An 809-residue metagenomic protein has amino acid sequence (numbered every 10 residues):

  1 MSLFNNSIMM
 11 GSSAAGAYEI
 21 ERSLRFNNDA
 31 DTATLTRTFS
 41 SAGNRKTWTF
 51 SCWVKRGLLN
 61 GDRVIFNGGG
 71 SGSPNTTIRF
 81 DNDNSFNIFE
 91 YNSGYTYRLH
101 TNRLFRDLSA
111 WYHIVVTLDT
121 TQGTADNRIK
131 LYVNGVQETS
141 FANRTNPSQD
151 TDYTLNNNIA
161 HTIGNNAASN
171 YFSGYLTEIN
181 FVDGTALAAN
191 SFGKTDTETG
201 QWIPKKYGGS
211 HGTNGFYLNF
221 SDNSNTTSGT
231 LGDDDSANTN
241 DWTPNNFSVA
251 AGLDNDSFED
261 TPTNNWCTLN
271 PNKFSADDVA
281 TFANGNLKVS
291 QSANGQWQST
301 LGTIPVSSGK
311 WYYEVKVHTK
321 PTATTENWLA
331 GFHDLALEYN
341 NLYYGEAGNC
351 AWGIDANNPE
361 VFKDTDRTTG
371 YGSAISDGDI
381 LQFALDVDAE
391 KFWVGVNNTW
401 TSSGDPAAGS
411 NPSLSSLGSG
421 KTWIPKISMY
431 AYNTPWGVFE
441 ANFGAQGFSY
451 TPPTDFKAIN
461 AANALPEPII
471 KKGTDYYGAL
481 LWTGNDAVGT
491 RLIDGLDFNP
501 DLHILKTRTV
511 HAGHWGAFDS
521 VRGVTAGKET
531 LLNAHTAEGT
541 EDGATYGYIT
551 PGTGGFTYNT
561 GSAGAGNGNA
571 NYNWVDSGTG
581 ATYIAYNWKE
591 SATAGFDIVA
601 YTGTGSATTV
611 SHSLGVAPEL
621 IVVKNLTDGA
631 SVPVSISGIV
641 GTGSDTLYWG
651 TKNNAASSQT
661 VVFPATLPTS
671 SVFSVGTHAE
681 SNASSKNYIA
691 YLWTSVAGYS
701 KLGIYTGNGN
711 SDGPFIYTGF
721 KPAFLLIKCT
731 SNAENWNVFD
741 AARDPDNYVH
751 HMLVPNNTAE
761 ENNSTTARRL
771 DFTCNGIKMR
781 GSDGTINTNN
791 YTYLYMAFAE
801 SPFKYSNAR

Functional and structural regions predicted by a protein language model:
M1-K46, S85-N87, N92-T96, N157-A160 (+5 more regions): Low-complexity, glycine/proline/serine-rich flexible segments
S2-R22, D29, G123-A125, K130 (+9 more regions): Extended recognition patches within non-cytosolic domains
L3-N28, S51-L59, T77-Q149, V361-K363 (+2 more regions): Extracellular glycan-interaction surfaces
Y18-E19, W48-L58, L118, K130-N134 (+11 more regions): Extracellular, beta-strand-rich glycan-interacting domains
N28-T47, Y97-R106, N165-A168, I203-G208 (+8 more regions): Short surface loop/edge beta-strand patches of beta-sandwich-type extracellular domains that form ligand-contact sites
D31-F89, Q122-A125, T185-N190, I304-S308 (+4 more regions): Extracellular glycan-recognition modules
S41-G57, P74-I78, A110-V116, I179 (+4 more regions): A carbohydrate-recognition surface predominantly in extracellular/luminal proteins
D152-L176, M429-Y430, S782-G784: Extracellular glycan-interaction patches encoded by glycine-rich segments
